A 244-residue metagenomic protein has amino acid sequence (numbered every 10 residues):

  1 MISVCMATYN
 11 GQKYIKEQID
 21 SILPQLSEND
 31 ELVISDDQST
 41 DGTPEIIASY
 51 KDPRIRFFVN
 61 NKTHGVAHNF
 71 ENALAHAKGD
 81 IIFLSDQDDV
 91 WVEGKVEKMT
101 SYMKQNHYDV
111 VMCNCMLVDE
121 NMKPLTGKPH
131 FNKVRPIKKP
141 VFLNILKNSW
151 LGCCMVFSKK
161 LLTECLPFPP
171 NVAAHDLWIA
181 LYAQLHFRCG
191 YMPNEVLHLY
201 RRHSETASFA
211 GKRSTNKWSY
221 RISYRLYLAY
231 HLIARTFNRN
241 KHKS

Functional and structural regions predicted by a protein language model:
G11-P24: Short, well-formed alpha-helical segments that are part of the catalytic scaffolds of diverse glycosyltransferases
Y14-K16, D41-S49, V90, G94: Acidic helix N-cap motif at the loop->helix transition within catalytic regions of sugar-transfer enzymes
S21, D36-E45, K62: A conserved acidic beta->alpha catalytic loop
N29-Q38, F58-N60: Short beta-strand/loop segment that forms part of the nucleotide-sugar
N60-A77: Glycine-rich, basic loop-to-helix element that forms the pyrophosphate-binding segment of sugar-nucleotide handling
I82: Short aromatic/hydrophobic "clamp" motif used to bind/position activated sugar donors
V96-L125: Conserved donor NDP-sugar-binding/catalytic core segment of glycosyltransferases
K138-G211: Conserved nucleotide-sugar donor-binding catalytic segment
